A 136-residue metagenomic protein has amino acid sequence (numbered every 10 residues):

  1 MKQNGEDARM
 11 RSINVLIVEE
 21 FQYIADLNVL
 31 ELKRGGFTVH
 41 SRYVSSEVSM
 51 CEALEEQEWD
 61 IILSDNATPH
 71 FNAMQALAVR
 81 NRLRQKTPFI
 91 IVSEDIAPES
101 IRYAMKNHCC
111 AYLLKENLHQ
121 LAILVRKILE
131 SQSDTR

Functional and structural regions predicted by a protein language model:
E19: Conserved acidic carboxylate
Q22-R42: Two-component/phosphorelay signaling modules centered on CheY-like receiver
E31-G35, A53, Y103: Alpha-helical interaction/dimerization surfaces of two-component signaling modules
E47, E58-L83, I96-S100: Conserved phosphotransfer microenvironments
E47-A53: Short alpha-helical segment
I62, F89, Y112-L113: Two-component signal transduction core modules
Q75, S93-L113: Alpha4 helix (beta4-alpha4-beta5 surface) of REC/receiver domains from two-component response regulators
M105, N117, L121-D134: Receiver (REC) domain switch/output surface
